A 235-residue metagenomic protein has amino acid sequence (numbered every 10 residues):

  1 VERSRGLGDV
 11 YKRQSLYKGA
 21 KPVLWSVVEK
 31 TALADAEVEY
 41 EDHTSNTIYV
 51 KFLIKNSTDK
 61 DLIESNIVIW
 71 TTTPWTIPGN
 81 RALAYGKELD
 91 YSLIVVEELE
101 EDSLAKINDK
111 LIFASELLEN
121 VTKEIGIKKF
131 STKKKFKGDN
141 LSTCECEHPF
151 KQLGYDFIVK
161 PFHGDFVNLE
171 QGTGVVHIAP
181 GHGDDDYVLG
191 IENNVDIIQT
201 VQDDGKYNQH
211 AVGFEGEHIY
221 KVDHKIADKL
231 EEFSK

Functional and structural regions predicted by a protein language model:
V1-Y11: Single conserved hydrophobic/aromatic residue that forms the stacking wall/gate of nucleotide- or nucleobase-binding
R5, Y17-L24, V28, H43-S45 (+4 more regions): Generic recognition of stable, solvent-exposed alpha-helical segments in well-folded globular domains
D9, A36, Y49, L53 (+2 more regions): Alpha-helical scaffold segments in soluble metabolic enzymes
K12-H43, V121-T132, F136-L141, E147: Amphipathic alpha-helical
Q14, V50, G190: Residue-level signal for inorganic ion chemistry
V23-V68, W75-I77: Active-site cores that bind ATP or allylic diphosphates and position pyrophosphate for catalysis
T58-I67, P74-K235: Non-cofactor substrate-recognition interfaces
